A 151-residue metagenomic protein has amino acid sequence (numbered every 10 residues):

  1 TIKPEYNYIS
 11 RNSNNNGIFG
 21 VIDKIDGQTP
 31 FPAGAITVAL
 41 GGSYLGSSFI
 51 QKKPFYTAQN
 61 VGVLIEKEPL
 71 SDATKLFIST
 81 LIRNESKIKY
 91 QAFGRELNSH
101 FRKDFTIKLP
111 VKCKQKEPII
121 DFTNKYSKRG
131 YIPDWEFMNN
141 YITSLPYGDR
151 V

Functional and structural regions predicted by a protein language model:
T1-V151: Charged, alpha-helix-forming regions
